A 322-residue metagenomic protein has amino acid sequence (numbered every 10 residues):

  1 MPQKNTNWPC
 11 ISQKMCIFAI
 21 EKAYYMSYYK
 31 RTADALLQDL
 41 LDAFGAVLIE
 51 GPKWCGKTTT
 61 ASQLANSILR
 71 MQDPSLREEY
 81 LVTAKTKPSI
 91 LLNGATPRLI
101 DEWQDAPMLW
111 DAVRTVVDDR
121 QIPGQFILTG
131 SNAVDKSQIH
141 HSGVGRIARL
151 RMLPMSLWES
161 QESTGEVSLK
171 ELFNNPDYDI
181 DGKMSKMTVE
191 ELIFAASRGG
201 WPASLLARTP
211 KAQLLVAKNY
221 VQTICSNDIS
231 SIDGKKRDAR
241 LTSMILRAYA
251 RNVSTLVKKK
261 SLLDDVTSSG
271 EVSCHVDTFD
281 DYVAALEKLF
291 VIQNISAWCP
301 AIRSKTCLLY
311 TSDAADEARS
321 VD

Functional and structural regions predicted by a protein language model:
Q13-K30, D39, F44-V47, Q63-S67 (+4 more regions): A cross-kingdom feature that marks ATP-driven nucleic-acid transaction machinery
P52: P-loop (Walker A) phosphate-binding loop of NTP-binding proteins
K57: Conserved lysine of the Walker
T60: Hydrophobic positions on the alpha1 helix immediately C-terminal to the Walker A/P-loop
L69-N93: Short glycine-rich substrate-engagement loop in P-loop NTPases that contacts/grips substrate
D111-P123, I127: Conserved catalytic/switch belt of AAA+ P-loop NTPases
Q138-R251: Interdomain motor-coupling "hinge/lid" segment immediately C-terminal to the ATP-binding subdomain of NTP-driven enzymes
P210-D313, R319: Accessory nucleic acid-recognition modules appended to NTPase machines
